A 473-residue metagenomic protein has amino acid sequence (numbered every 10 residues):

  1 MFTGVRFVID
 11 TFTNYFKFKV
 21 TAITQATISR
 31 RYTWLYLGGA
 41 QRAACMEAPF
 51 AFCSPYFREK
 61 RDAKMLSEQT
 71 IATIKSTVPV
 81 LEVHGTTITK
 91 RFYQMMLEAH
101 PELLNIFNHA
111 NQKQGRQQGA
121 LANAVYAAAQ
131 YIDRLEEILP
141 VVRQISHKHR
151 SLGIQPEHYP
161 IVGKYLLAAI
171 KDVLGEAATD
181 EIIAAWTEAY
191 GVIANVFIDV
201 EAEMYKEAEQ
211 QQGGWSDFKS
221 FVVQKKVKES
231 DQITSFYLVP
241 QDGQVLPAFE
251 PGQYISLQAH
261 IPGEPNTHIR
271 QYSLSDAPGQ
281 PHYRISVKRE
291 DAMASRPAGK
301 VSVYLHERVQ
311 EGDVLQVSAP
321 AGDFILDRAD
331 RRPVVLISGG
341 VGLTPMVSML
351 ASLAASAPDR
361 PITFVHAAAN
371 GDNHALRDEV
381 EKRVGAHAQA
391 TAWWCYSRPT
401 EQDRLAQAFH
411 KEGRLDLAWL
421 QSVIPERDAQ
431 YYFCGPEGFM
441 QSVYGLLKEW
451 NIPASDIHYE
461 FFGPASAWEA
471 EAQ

Functional and structural regions predicted by a protein language model:
Y15-F16, L37, F57: Short hydrophobic targeting helices and cationic amphipathic motifs that mediate membrane/organellar targeting
M65-F218: Globin-like tetrapyrrole-binding proteins
Q211-D313, A368-N370, E381, Y396-P399: Ferredoxin-reductase
P320-D330: A short, basic/flexible loop-to-alpha-helix module at the beginning of a structural domain
V347-A355: Histidine-anchored nucleotide/phosphate-binding helix
I362-Q473: Reductase modules of NAD(P)H-dependent flavoproteins
